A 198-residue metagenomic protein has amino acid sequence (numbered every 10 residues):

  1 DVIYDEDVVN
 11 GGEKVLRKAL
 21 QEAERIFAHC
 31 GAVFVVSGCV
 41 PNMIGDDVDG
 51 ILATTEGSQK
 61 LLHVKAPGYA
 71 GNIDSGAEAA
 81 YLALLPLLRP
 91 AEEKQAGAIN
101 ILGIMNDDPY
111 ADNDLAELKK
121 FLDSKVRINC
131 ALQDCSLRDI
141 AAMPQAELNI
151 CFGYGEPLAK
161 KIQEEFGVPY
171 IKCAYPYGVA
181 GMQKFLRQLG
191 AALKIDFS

Functional and structural regions predicted by a protein language model:
D1-S198: An N-terminal assembly and electron-transfer interface module characteristic of large anaerobic redox and radical
